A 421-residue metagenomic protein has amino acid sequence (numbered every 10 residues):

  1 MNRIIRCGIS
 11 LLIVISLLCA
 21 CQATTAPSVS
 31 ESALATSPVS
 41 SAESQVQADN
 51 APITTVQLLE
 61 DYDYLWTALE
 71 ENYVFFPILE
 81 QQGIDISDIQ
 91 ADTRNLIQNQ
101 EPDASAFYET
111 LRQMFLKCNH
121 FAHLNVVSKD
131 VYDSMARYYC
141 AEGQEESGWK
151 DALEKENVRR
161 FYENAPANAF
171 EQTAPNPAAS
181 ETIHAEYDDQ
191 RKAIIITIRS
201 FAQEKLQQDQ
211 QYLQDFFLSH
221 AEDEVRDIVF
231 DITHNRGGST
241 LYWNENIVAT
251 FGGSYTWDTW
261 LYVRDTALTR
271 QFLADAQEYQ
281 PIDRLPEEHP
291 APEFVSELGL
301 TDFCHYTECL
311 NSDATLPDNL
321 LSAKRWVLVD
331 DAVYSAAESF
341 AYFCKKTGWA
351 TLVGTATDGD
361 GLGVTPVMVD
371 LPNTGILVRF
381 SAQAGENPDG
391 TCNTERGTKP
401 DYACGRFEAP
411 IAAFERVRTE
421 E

Functional and structural regions predicted by a protein language model:
M1-I9: Bacterial N-terminal signal peptides that target proteins for export
N2, Q214-F216, L310-L316: A generic local structural motif
S10, S28-S32, S335: Short linear Ser/Thr-Pro motifs
L17-A20: C-terminal motif of bacterial Sec signal peptides marking the signal peptidase cleavage site
T25-Q280, K324, A356, G361 (+3 more regions): Flexible, low-complexity junctional segments that flank or bridge functional domains
E245-A409: Conserved acidic, small-residue-rich alpha-beta core segments centered on
C404-E420: Short, low-complexity, Pro/Ser/Thr/Gly-rich segments in the mature regions of secreted, periplasmic
